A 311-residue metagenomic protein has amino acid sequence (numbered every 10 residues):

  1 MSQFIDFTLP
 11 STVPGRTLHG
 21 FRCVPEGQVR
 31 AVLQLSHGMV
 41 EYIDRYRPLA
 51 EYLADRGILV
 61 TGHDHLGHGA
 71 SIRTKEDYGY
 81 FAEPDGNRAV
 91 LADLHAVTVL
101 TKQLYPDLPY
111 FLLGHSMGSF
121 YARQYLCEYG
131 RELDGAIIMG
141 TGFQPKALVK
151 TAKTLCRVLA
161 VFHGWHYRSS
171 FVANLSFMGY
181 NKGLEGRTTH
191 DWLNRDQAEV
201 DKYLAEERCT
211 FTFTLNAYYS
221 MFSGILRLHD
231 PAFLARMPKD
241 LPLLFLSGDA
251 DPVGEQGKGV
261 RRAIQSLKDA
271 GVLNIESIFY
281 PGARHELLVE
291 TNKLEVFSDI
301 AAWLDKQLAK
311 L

Functional and structural regions predicted by a protein language model:
M1-G27: N-terminal cap/lid segment of alpha/beta-hydrolase-fold proteins
S36-E41, S116-M117, D249-A250: Active-site glycine-rich loops that stabilize anionic/oxyanionic intermediates across multiple enzyme folds
P48-E76: Conserved alpha/beta-hydrolase
A82-K102: Alpha/beta-hydrolase active-site loop
Y105-S116: Alpha/beta-hydrolase fold nucleophile elbow
A122-R208: Alpha/beta-hydrolase-fold enzymes
F245-S247: Short beta-strand/loop motif that positions the catalytic acidic residue of the alpha/beta-hydrolase fold
A270-L311: Catalytic active-site module of serine/aspartate enzymes centered on a nucleophile-bearing elbow/loop
